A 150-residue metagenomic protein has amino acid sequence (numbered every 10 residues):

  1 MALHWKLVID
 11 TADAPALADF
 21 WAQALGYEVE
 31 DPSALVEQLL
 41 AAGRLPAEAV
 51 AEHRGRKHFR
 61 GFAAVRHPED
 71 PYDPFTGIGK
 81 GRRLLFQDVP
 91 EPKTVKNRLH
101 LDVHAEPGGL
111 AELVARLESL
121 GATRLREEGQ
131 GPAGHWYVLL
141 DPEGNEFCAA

Functional and structural regions predicted by a protein language model:
A2-I9, D19, Q23-L25, D31-K93 (+2 more regions): Vicinal oxygen chelate
D13-A14, E106-G109: Helix N-cap motif at beta-to-alpha junctions
